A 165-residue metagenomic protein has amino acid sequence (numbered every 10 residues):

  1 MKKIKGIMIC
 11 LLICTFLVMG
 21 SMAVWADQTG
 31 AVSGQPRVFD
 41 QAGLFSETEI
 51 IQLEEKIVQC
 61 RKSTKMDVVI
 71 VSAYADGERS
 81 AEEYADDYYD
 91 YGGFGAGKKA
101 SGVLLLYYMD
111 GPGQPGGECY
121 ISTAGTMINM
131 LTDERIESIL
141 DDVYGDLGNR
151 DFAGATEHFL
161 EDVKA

Functional and structural regions predicted by a protein language model:
M1-L11: Bacterial N-terminal signal peptides that target proteins for export
C10-G20: Bacterial N-terminal signal peptides
A23-A165: Folded, non-transmembrane soluble domains that reside on the lumenal/extracytoplasmic side of membranes
